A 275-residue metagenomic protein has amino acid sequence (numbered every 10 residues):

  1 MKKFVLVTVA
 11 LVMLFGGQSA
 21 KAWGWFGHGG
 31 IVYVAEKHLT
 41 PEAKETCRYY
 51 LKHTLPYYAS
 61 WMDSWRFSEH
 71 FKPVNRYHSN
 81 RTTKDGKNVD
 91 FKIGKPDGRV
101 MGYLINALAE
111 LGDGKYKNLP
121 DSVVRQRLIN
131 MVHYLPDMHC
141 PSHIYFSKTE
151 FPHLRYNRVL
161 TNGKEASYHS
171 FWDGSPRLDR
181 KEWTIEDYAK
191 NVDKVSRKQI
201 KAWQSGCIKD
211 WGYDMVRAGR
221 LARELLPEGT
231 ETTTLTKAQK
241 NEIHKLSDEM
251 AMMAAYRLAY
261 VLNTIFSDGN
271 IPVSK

Functional and structural regions predicted by a protein language model:
F4-G16: Sec-dependent N-terminal signal peptides
K21-Y134, P141-K275: N-terminal, motif-rich segments that launch catalysis or mediate targeting to/interaction with membranes, typified by
